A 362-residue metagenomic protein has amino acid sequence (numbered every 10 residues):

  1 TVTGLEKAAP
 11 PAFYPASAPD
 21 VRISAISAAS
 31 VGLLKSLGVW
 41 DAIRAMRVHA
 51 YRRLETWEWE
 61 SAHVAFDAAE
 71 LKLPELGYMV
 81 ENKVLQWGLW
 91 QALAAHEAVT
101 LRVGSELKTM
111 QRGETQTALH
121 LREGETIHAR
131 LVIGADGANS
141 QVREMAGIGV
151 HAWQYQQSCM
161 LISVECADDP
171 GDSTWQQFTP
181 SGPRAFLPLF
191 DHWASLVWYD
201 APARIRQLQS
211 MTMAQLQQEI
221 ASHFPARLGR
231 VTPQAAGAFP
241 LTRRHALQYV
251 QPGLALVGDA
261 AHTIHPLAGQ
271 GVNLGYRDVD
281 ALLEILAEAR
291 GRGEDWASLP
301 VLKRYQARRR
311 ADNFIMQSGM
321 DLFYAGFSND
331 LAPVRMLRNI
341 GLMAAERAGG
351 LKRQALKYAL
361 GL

Functional and structural regions predicted by a protein language model:
T1-R22: Glycine-rich FAD pyrophosphate-binding loop
S17-E58: N-terminal FAD cofactor-binding segment of flavoenzymes
A25-A28, E70-Q91, A203-A214, L241: Short beta-strand to alpha-helix junction loop
S27-V31, N82-Q86, W90, Q157 (+8 more regions): A general structural signal for well-ordered alpha-helical segments in protein cores
L34, G124-E125, L131-A236, L241: Conserved FAD-binding catalytic core of PHBH/FMO-like flavoproteins
M46-M145, W153-S158: Conserved N-terminal helical subregion
R206-A297: FAD/FMN-dependent oxidoreductases across multiple families
E284-L362: C-terminal helical "tail/cap" subdomain of flavin- and related membrane-associated enzymes
